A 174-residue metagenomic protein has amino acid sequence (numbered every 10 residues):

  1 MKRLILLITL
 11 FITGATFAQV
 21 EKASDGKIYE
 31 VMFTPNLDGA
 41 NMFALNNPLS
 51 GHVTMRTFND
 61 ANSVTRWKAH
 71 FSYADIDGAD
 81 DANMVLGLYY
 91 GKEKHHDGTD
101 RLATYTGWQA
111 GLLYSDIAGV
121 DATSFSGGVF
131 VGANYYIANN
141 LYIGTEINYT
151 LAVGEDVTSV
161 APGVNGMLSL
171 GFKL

Functional and structural regions predicted by a protein language model:
M1-G26: Cleavable N-terminal export/targeting peptides
I8-T9, T13, F33, N62 (+1 more regions): A periodicity- and composition-biased signal for non-globular, repetitive helical segments
A18-D77, M167-L174: Short glycine/proline- and aromatic-enriched beta-strand/turn motifs that initiate or cap beta-hairpins
Q19, S124-L174: A generic hydrophobic-segment detector
I28-E30, P48-S50, V85-Y89, S124-G128 (+1 more regions): Transmembrane beta-barrel architecture of outer-membrane proteins
F33-S50, I76-M84, D116-A122, V153-A161: Solvent-exposed loop/turn segments connecting transmembrane beta-strands in outer-membrane beta-barrel proteins
T54-G128, Y135-L141, F172-L174: Gram-negative (and chloroplast) outer-membrane scaffold detector with strong preference for beta-barrel transmembrane
